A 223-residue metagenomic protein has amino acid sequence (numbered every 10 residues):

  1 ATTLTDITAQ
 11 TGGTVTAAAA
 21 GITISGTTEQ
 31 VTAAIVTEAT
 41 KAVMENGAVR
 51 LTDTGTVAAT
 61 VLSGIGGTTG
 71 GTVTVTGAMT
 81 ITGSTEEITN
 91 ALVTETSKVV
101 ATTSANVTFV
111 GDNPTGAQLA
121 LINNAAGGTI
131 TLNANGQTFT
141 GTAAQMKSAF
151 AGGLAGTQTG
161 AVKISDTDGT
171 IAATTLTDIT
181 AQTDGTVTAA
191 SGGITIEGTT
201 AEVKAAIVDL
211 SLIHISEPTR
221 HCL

Functional and structural regions predicted by a protein language model:
A1-T16, E29, T177, A181-T188 (+1 more regions): Thr-biased low-complexity repeat/linker tracts and other Thr-enriched repetitive architectures
G13, A20, G47, G71 (+7 more regions): The right-handed parallel beta-helix/beta-solenoid scaffold, focusing on the short coil/turn and N-cap positions
A18-I22, V49-T54, G77-I81, A105-G111 (+3 more regions): Concave beta-strand-loop units of leucine-rich repeat
I24, E29-A39, I81-K98, F139-G153 (+2 more regions): Acidic/polar low-complexity surface segments
V43-E45, V100-T103, A155-Q158: Leucine-rich repeat
T56-T60, N113-A117, T170-T174: Short, solvent-exposed linear patches
I213-L223: Single conserved hydrophobic/aromatic residue that forms the stacking wall/gate of nucleotide- or nucleobase-binding
